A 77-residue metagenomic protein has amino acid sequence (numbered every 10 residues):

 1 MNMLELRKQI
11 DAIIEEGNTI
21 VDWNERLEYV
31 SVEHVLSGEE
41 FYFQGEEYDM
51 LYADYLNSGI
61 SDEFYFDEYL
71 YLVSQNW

Functional and structural regions predicted by a protein language model:
M1-K8, A12, S74-W77: Short intrinsically disordered terminal tails
E16-W77: Acidic, low-complexity, intrinsically disordered interaction modules
